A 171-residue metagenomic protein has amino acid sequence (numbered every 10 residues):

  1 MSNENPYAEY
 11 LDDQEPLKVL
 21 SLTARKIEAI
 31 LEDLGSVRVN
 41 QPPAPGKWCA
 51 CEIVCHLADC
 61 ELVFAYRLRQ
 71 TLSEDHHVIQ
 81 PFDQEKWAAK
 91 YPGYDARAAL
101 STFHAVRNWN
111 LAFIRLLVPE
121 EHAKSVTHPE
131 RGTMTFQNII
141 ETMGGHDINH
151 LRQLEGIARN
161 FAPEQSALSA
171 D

Functional and structural regions predicted by a protein language model:
M1-N5, I30-S36, A123: Short alpha-helical hairpin
M1-S21: Extreme N-terminal tail/first-helix region
N3-N5, N40-Q84, L111, S125-D171: Short, contiguous alpha-helical
E9-D13, A89-A96, P129-F136: A short, mixed-charge helix-start or loop-turn motif at secondary-structure junctions
L11-K18, P42, E74-H77, Y94 (+2 more regions): Solvent-exposed interaction patches of small proteins and small membrane subunits
K18-E32, W87-K124, M143: Acidic/histidine-rich alpha-helical segments that form the ligand environment of transition-metal centers
R25-A29, R38, E120, H128-E130 (+1 more regions): Hydrophobic, well-ordered secondary-structure segments that either form specific early membrane-associated helices used
